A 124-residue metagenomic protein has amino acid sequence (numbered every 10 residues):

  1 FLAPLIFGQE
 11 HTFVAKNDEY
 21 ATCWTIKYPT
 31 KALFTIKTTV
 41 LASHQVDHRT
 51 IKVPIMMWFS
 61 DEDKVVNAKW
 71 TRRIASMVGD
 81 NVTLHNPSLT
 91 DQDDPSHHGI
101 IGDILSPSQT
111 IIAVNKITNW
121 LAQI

Functional and structural regions predicted by a protein language model:
F1-F34: Hydrolase active-site cap/lid region
K27-T30, V65, I111: Soluble non-cytosolic domains of exported or imported proteins
T30-H48: Active-site nucleophile elbow and catalytic-triad environment of alpha/beta-hydrolase enzymes
T39, M77, W120-Q123: Structured segments of extracytoplasmic/periplasmic soluble domains in secreted or envelope-associated proteins
I51, M56-F59, D63: Short beta-strand/loop motif that positions the catalytic acidic residue of the alpha/beta-hydrolase fold
V53, V66-M77, N86-L89: Short alpha-helix in the alpha/beta-hydrolase fold that links the catalytic acid
H85-I124: Catalytic active-site module of serine/aspartate enzymes centered on a nucleophile-bearing elbow/loop
